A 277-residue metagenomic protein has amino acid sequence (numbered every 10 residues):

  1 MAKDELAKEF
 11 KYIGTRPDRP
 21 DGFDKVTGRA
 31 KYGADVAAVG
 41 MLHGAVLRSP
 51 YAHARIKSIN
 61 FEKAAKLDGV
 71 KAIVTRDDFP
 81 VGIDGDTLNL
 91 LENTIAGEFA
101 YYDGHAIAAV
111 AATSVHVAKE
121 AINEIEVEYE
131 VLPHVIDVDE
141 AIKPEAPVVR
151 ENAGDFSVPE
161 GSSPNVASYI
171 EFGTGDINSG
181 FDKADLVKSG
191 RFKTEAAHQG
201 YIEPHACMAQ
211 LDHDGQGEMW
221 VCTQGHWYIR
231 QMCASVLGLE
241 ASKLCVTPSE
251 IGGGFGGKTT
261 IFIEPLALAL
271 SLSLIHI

Functional and structural regions predicted by a protein language model:
M1-G161, V187-G190: Flexible, low-hydrophobicity surface segments
D21, K183, P265: Charged, alpha-helix-enriched surfaces in structured cytosolic catalytic cores of large nucleotide-utilizing machines
G33-D35, E62, G97-A100, I177-N178 (+3 more regions): A generic local secondary-structure boundary/capping motif
V39, I275-I277: Conserved small/polar residues in nucleotide/adenosyl-binding loops
V46-V74, A108-E128, A206-S249, G254-S273: Alpha-helical support elements that line or immediately flank enzyme active sites and cofactor-binding pockets
E92, A197-Y201, F262: Short secondary-structure boundary/capping elements
V148-L237: Helix-loop-helix junctions that connect adjacent transmembrane helices in secondary transporters/permeases, recognized
